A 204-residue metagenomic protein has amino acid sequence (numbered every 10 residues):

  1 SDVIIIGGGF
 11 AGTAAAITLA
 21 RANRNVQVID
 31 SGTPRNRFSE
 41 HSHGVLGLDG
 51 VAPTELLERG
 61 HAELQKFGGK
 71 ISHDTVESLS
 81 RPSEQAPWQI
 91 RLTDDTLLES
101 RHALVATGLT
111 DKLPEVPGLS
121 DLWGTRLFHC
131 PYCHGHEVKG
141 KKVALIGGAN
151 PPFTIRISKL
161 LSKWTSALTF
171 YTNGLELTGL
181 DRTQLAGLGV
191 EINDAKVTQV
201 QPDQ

Functional and structural regions predicted by a protein language model:
S1, I71-K141: FAD-binding core/adjacent interface of flavoenzyme oxidoreductases
I5-S31, C130-T178: Rossmann-like dinucleotide/flavin-binding elements
A16-T18, E40, E115-G118, S158-K159 (+1 more regions): Short amphipathic alpha-helical segments
S31-E55: Conserved N-terminal glycine-rich FAD pyrophosphate-binding loop of Rossmann-like flavoproteins
S31-P34, V76, L109, Y132 (+2 more regions): Short, ordered loop/turn segments at secondary-structure junctions
G44-G47, I146-G147, L185-V190: Short, hinge-like loop/turn segments at secondary-structure boundaries
E58-L92, L97-E99, W164-Q204: A Rossmann-like FAD-binding core segment of flavoenzymes
